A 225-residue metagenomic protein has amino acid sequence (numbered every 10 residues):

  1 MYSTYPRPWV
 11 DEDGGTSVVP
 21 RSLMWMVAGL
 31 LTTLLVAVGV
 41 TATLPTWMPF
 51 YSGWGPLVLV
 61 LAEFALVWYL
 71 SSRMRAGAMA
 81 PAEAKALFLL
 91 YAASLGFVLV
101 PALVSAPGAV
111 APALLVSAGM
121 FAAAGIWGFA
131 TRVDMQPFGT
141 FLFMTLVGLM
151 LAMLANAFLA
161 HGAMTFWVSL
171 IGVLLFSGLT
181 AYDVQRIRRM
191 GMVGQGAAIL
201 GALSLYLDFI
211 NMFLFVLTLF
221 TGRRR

Functional and structural regions predicted by a protein language model:
M1-R225: A hydrophobic alpha-helical transmembrane-helix feature that marks the membrane cores and membrane-interface segments
